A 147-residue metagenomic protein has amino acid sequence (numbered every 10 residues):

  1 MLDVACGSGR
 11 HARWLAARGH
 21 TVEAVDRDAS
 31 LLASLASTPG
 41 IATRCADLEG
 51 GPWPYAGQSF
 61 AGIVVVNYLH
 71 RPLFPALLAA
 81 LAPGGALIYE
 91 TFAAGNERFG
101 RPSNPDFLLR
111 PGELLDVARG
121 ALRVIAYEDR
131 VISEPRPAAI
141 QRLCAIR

Functional and structural regions predicted by a protein language model:
A5-G7: Class I SAM-dependent methyltransferase "Motif I" SAM/SAH-binding loop
G9-E49: Class I SAM-dependent methyltransferase SAM/SAH-binding core
W53-G62: A short acidic, Gly/Pro-enriched loop at the edge of an enzyme's catalytic core that lines a small-molecule cofactor
L69-A79: A short, conserved alpha-helix within the catalytic core of class I
G85-F92: Conserved beta-strand signature within the Rossmann-like core of class I S-adenosyl-L-methionine
D106-A121: Short alpha-helix
R123-S133: Conserved S-adenosyl-L-methionine
I132-R147: Core SAM-dependent methyltransferase catalytic element
